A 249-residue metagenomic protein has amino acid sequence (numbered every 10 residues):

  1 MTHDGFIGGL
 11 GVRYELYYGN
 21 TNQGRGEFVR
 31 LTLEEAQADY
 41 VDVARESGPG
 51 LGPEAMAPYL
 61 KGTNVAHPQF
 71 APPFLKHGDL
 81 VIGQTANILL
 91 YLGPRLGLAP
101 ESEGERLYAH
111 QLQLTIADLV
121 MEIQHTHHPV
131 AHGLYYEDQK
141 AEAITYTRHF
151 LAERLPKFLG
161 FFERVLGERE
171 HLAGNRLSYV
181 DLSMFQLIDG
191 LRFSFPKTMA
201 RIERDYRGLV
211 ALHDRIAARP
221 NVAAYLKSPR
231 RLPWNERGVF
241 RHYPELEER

Functional and structural regions predicted by a protein language model:
T2-H149, Y243-E247: GST-like domain detector, emphasizing the conserved glutathione-binding G-site in the N-terminal thioredoxin-like
G19, Y179, P229: Short, solvent-exposed turn/loop segments enriched in Gly/Ser/Thr/Pro and often Arg
L33, L75, I88, A109 (+3 more regions): Residue-level signal for nonpolar/aromatic packing positions in well-ordered secondary structure
T63, G78-D79, A86, S102-E103 (+4 more regions): Solvent-exposed, flexible loop/coil residues
Q84, M121, F193, W234-N235: Short catalytic/ligand-binding loop motif for oxyanion handling, primarily in non-cytosolic enzymes, centered on
G104, Q111-A218: GST-like fold's C-terminal all-alpha helical module
A223-A224, S228: C-terminal anion-handling pockets and recognition modules
P229-R249: Acidic/histidine-enriched, glycine/proline-rich intrinsically disordered or flexible terminal extensions
